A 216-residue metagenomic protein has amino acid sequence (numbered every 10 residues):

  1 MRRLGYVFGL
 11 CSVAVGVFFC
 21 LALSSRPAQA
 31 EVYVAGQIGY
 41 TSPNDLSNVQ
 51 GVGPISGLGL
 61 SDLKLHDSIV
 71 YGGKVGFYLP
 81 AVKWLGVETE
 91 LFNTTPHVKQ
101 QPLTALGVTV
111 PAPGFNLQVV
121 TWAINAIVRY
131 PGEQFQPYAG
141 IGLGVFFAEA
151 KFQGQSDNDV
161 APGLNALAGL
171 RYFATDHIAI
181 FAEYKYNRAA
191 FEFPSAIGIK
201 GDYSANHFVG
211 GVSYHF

Functional and structural regions predicted by a protein language model:
M1-E31: Cleavable N-terminal export/targeting peptides
E31-V32, S42, Y71-Q153, Y172 (+2 more regions): Gram-negative (and chloroplast) outer-membrane scaffold detector with strong preference for beta-barrel transmembrane
Y40-G72: N-terminal targeting signals for Sec/Tat export/insertion, comprising classic cleavable signal peptides
L46, P137, G163-N165, F173 (+1 more regions): Membrane-topology and secretion signals of cell-surface/extracellular proteins
L46-I55, V98-L106, E149-D157, E192-I199: Outer-membrane beta-barrel translocator domains and adjoining extracellular loop/strand segments of Gram-negative
G57-D67, P111-Q118, Q155-P162, G198-A205: Replace "Gram-negative outer membrane beta-barrel proteins" with "bacterial and organellar outer membrane beta-barrel
